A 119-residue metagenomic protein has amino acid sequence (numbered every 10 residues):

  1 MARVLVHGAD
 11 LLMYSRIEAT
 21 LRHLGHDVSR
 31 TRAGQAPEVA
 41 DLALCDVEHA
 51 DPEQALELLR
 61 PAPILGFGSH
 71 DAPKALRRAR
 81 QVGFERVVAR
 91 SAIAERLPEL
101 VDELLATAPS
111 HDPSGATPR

Functional and structural regions predicted by a protein language model:
M1-R32: Short, charged N-terminal beta->alpha structural module
P37-A43, A62: Short acidic/histidine-rich motifs immediately flanking catalytic phosphotransfer sites in two-component signaling
L44-L58: Conserved phosphotransfer microenvironments
A62-D71: A short, hydrophobic beta-strand element within the central beta-sheet of small alpha/beta folds
D71-R86: Alpha4 helix (beta4-alpha4-beta5 surface) of REC/receiver domains from two-component response regulators
G83-P98: Output/docking surface of receiver
P98-A108: Receiver (REC) domain switch/output surface
P109-R119: CheY-like receiver
